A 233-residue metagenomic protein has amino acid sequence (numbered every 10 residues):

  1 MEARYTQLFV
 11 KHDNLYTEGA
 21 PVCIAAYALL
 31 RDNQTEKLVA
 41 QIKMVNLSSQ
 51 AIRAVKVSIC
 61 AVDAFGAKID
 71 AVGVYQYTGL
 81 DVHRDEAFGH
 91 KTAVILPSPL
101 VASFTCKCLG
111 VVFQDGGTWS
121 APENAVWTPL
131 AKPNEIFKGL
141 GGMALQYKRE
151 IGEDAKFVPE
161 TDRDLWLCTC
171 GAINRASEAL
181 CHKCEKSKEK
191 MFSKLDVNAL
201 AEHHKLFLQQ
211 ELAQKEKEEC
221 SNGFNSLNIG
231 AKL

Functional and structural regions predicted by a protein language model:
M1-L47, A64-G66, T128-G152, P159-R163: Low-complexity, acidic Ser/Thr/Pro/Gly-rich terminal tails and inter-domain linkers that flank the onset of structured
L47-G66, L109: Short acidic, flexible loop segments centered on an aromatic residue
F65-A102, Q114: Intrinsically disordered, low-complexity Pro/Gly/Ser/Thr-rich segments with frequent PxxP/GP/PP motifs and embedded
G110-E123: Short acidic/polar inter-strand loop motif in beta-rich domains
T161-W166, S177: Short metal-coordination and nucleic-acid-contact micro-motifs, chiefly zinc-binding Cys/His arrays
T169-A172, E178, E185-K188: Cys/His-coordinated zinc-binding microdomains
C184-N198: Short Cys/His-rich micro-motifs in 6-15 aa windows
L195-L233: Long, charge-rich boundary regions
